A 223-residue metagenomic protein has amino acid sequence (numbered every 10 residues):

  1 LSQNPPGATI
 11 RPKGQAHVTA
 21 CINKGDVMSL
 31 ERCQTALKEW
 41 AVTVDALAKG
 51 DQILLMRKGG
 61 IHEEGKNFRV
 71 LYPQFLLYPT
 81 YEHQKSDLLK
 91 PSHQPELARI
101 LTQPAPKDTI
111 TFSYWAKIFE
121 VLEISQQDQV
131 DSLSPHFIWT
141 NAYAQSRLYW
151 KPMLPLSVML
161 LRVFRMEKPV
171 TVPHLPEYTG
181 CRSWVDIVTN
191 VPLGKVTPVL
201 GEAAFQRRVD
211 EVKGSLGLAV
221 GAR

Functional and structural regions predicted by a protein language model:
L1-P5, A20, M28: Intrinsically disordered, low-complexity segments enriched in Ser/Pro/Gly/Ala and basic residues
Q3-N4, K13-Q15, S86: Charged/polar low-complexity intrinsically disordered segments
K13-V27: Short, Lys/Arg-enriched N-terminal segments with co-localized hydrophobic residues within the first ~10-30 amino acids
S29-R223: Structured alpha/beta reader/binder surfaces that contact nucleic acids or chromatin modification marks
